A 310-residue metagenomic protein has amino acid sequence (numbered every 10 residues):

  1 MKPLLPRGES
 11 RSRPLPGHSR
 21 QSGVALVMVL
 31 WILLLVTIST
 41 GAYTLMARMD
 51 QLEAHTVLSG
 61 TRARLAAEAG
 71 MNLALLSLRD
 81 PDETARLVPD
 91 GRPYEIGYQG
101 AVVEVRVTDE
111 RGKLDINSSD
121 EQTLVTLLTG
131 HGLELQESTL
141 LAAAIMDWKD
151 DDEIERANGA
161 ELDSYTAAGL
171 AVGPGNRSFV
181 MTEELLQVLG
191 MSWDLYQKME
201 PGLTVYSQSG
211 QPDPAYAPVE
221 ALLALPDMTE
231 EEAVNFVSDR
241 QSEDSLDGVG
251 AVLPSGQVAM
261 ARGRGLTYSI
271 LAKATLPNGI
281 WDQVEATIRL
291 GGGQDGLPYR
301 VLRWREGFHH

Functional and structural regions predicted by a protein language model:
K2-L4, V24-L34, I38-H310: Compositionally biased linear targeting/interaction segments
R7-W31: Glycine-centered recognition micro-motifs in short, flexible terminal segments and loops
